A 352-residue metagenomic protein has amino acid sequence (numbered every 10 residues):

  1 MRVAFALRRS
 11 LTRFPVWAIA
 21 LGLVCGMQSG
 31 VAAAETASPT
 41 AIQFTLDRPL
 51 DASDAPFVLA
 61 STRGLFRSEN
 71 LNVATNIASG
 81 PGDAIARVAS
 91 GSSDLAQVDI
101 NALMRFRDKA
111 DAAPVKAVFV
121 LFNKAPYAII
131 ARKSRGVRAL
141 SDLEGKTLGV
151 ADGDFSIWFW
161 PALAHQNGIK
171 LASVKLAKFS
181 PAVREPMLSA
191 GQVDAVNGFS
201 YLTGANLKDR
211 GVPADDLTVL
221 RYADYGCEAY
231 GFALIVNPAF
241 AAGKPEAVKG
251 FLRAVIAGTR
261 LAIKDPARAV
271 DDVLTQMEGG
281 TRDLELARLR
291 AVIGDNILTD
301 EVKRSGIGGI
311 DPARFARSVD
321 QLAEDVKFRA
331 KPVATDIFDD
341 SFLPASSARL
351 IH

Functional and structural regions predicted by a protein language model:
M1-T12: N-terminal secretory signal peptides that target proteins for export/translocation
R13-Q28: Bacterial N-terminal signal peptides
M27-T36: Signal peptide processing junction and immediate N-terminal pro/mature segment of secreted/exported proteins
E35-A190, D194-Y201, L220-Y222, C227: Short, glycine-/small- and polar/acidic-enriched structural segments that line small-molecule recognition paths
L59, Y127-V137, A229-A247, K303: A bilobed periplasmic-binding-protein/Venus flytrap-type ligand-binding module shared by bacterial periplasmic
T62, A89-S90, D108-D111, H165-I169 (+7 more regions): Sec-exported extracytoplasmic/periplasmic mature domains
G243-D325: Secondary-structure end/capping motifs
F315-H352: Conserved C-terminal helix/tail region of periplasmic/extracytoplasmic solute-binding proteins
